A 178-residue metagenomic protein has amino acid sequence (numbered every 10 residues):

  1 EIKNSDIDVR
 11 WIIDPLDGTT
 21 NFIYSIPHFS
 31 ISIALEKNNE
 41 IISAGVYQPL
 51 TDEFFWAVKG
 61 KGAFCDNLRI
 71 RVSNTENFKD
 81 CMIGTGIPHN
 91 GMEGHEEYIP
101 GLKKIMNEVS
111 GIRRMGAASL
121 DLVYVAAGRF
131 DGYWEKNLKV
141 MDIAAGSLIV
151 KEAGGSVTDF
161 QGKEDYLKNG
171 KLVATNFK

Functional and structural regions predicted by a protein language model:
E1-N38, G45: Flexible, acidic active-site loops/lids enriched in D/E/S/T/G that coordinate Mg2+ and/or position polar
D8, H28, E40-I42, D52 (+3 more regions): Conserved catalytic motifs of the protein kinase core domain
T19, Q48, V150: Conserved G/P- and acidic residue-centered "switch" motifs that form tight phosphate/ATP-binding loops in soluble
S30-C65: Anionic-ligand binding patches
R71-K178: An extended, acidic
